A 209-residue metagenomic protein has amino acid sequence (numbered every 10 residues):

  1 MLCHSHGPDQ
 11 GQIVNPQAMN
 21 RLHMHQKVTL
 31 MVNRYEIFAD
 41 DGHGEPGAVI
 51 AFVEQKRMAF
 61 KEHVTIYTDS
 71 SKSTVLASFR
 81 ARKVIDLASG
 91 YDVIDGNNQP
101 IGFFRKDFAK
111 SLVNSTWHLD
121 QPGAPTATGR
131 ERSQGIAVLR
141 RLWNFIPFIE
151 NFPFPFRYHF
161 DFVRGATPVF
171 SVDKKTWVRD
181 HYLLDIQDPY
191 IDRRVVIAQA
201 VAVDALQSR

Functional and structural regions predicted by a protein language model:
L2-R209: Intrinsically disordered, low-complexity proline/glycine-rich segments
